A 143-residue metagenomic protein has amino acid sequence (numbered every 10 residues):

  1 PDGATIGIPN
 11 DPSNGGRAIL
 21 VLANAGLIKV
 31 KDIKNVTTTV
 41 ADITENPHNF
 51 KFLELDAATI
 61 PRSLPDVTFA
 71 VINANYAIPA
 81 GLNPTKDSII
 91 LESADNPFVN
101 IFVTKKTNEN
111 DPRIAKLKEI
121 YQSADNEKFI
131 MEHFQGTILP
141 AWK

Functional and structural regions predicted by a protein language model:
P1-I28, E127: A conserved helix-loop-strand patch within extracytoplasmic ligand-binding domains of the periplasmic binding
D2, E109-I120: Short amphipathic alpha-helical coupling segments at ligand-binding clamshell hinges and other catalytic/signaling
D2-A4, L27-L53: A local structural motif
P12-G15, A58-I60, N75-P79, N96 (+1 more regions): Solvent-exposed loop/turn segments at secondary-structure junctions within structured extracellular/periplasmic domains
G16-A23, R113, Y121-A141: Periplasmic-binding protein-like
I19-V21, A41-V71, Y76: Short helices/loops that flank or line small-molecule/ion binding pockets
T39, F69, N73-A74, G81-D95: Short beta-strand->loop
V99-D111: A bilobed periplasmic-binding-protein/Venus flytrap-type ligand-binding module shared by bacterial periplasmic
